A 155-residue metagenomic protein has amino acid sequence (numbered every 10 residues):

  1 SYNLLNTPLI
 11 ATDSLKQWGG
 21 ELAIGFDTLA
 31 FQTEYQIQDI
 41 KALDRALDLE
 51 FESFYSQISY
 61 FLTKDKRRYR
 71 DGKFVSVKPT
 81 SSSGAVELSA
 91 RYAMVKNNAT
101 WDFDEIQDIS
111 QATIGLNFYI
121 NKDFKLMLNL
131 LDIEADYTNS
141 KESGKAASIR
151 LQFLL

Functional and structural regions predicted by a protein language model:
S1-L155: Outer-membrane beta-barrel pore domains
